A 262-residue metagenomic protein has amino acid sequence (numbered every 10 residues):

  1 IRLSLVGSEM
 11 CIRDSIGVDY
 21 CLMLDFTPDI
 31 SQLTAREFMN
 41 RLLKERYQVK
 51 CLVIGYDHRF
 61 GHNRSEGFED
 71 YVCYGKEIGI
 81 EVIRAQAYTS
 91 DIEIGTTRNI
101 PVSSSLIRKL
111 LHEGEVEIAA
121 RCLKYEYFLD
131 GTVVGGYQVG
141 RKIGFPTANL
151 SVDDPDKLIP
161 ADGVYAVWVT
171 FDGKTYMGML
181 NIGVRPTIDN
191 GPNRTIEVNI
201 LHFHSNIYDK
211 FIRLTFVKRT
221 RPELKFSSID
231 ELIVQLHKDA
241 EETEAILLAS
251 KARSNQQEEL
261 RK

Functional and structural regions predicted by a protein language model:
I1-C11: Short, small-residue-biased leader/transition segments that mark boundaries at the very start of proteins
R2, D14-I16, K44-R46: Short, charge-rich binding segments
S8-E9, I16-D19, D25: Contiguous, small/hydrophobic- and glycine-enriched helical/loop subdomains that border and often "cap" functional
M23-L24, I54: Short beta-strand and adjacent tight-turn residues that come in two discontinuous sequence segments and form the edges
D25, Q86-Y88, K218: Residues at the C-termini of beta-strands that transition into short coil/loop
D29-P146, S227-A240, E244: Classical nucleotidyltransferase
G136-K262: Phosphate/ribose-recognition catalytic cores of enzymes acting on nucleotide-derived substrates
